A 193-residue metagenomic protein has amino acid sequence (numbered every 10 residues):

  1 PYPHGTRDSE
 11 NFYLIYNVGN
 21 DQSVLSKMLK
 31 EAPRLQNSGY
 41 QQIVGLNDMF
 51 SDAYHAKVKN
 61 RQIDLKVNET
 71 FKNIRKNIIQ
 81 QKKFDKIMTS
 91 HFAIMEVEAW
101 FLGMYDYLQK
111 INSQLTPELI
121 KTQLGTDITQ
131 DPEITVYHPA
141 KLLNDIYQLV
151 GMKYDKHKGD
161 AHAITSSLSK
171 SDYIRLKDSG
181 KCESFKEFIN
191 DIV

Functional and structural regions predicted by a protein language model:
Y2-Y16, Q22, S26-V193: C-terminal accessory helical subdomains adjacent to catalytic cores in phosphodiester- and nucleotide-handling enzymes
